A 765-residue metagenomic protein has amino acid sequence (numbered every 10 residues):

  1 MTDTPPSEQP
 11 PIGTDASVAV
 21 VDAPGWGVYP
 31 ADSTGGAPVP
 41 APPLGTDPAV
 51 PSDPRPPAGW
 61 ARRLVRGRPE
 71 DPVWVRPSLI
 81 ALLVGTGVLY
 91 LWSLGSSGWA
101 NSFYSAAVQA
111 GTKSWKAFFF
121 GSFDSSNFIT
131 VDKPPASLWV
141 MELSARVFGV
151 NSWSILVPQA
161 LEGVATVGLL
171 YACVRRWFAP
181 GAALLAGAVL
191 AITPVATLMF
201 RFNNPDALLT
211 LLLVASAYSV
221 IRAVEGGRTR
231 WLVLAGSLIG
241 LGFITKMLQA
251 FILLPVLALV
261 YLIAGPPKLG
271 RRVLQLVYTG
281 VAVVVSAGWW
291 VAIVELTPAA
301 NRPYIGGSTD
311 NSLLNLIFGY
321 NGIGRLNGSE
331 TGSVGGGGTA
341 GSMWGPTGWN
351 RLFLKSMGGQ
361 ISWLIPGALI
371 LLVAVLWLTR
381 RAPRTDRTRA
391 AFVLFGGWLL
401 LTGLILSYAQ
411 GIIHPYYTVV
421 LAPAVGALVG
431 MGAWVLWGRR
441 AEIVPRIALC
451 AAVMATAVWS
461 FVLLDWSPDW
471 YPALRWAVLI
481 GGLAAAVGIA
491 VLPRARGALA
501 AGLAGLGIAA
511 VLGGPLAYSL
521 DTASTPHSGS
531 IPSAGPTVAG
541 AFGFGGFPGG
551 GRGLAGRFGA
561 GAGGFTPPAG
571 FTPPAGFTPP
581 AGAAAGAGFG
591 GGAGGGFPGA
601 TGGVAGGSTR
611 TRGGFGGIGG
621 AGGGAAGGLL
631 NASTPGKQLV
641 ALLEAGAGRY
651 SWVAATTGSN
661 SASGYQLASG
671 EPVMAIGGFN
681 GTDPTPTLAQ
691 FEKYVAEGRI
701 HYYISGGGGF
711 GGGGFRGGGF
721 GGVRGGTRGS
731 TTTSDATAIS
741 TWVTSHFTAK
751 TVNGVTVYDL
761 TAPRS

Functional and structural regions predicted by a protein language model:
M1-E330, G336-I447, A455-T456, D521 (+3 more regions): Membrane-integral, polyisoprenol-dependent glycosyltransferases of the GT-C/oligosaccharyltransferase superfamily
P5, V18, P526, F589-A593 (+7 more regions): Aromatic/acidic, Gly/Pro-rich catalytic loop(s) in extracytoplasmic/lumenal soluble domains of multi-pass membrane
W60-R66, N101-A117, S125, L254-L378 (+9 more regions): Transmembrane-lumen/periplasm boundary regions of multi-pass, lipid-linked membrane glycan transferases
K268-V281, E442-L449, Y471-L479, V491-I508: Membrane-interfacial entry segments at the cytosolic side of transmembrane helices
N301, T309, T685-V695: Alpha-helical scaffolding within the catalytic cores of extracellular/periplasmic polymer-degrading hydrolases
L369-A374, A457, W476-V491: Hydrophobic core of alpha-helical transmembrane segments in multi-pass integral membrane proteins
S407-G411, V435, A457-W476, I489-A495: Transmembrane helix-loop junctions at the membrane interface of multipass transporters and ion channels
C450, A457, L483-I489, L499-S519: Hydrophobic single-pass membrane-targeting/anchoring helices
